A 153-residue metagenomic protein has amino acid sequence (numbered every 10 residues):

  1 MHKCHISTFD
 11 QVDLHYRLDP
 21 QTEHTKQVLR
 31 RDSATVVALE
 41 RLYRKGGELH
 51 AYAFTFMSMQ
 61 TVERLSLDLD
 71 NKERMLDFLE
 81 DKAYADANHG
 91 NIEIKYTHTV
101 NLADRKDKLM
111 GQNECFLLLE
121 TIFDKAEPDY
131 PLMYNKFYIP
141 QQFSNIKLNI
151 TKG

Functional and structural regions predicted by a protein language model:
M1-I6: Short linear motifs at protein or domain termini
S7-G153: C-terminal all-alpha effector/ligand-binding and dimerization domain of prokaryotic HTH-type transcriptional repressors
